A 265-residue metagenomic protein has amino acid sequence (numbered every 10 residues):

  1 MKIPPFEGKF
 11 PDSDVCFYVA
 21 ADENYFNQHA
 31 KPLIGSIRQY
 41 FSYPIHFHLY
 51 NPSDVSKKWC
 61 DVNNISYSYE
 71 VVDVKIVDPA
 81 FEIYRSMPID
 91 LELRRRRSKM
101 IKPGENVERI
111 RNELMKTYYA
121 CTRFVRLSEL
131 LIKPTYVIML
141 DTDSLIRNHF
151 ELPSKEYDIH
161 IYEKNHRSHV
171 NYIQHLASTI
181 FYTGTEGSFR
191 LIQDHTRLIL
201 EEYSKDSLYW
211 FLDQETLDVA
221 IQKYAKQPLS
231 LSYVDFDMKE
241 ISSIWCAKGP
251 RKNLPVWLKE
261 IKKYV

Functional and structural regions predicted by a protein language model:
M1-P103, I132-K133, W245-V265: N-terminal anchoring/stem segment of glycosyltransferases
F17, I37, L127, I180 (+2 more regions): A residue-level signal for conserved active-site and pocket-lining positions in enzyme catalytic cores
F17-V19, E108-K116: Surface-exposed cleft-lining segments at the edges of enzyme active sites
D22-Y25, P52-V55, V74-K75, S144-I146 (+4 more regions): Short, solvent-exposed loop/turn segments at secondary-structure junctions
I45-N51, Y136-D143, I159-Y162, L229 (+1 more regions): Short, hydrophobic beta-strand segments that form beta-sheet elements in well-ordered domains
M115-H166: GT-A fold catalytic core of metal-dependent nucleotide-sugar glycosyltransferases, centered on the diacidic
R147-E215: Conserved catalytic core of nucleotide-sugar-dependent glycosyltransferases
E186-V265: Catalytic core and acceptor-binding pocket of nucleotide-sugar-dependent glycosyltransferases
